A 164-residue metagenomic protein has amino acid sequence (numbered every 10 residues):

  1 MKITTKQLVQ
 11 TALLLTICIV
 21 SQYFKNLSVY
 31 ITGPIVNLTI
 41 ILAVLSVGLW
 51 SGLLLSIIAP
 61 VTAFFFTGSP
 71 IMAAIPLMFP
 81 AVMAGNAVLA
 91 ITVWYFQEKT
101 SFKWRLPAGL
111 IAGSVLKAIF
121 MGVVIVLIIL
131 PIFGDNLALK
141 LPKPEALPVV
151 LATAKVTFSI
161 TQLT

Functional and structural regions predicted by a protein language model:
M1-T164: Loop-helix junctions at membrane interfaces
